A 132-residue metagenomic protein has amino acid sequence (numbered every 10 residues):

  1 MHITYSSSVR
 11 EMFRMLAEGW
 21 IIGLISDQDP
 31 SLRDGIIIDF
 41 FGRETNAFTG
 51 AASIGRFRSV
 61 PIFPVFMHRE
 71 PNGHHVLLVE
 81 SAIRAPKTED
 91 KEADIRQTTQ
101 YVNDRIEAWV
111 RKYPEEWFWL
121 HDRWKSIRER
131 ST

Functional and structural regions predicted by a protein language model:
M1-T4: Short acidic-hydrophobic, aromatic-tinged amphipathic segments that line or gate anion-handling sites
S6-T132: Non-catalytic C-terminal accessory region of glycerolipid acyltransferases and related lyso-lipid remodeling enzymes
